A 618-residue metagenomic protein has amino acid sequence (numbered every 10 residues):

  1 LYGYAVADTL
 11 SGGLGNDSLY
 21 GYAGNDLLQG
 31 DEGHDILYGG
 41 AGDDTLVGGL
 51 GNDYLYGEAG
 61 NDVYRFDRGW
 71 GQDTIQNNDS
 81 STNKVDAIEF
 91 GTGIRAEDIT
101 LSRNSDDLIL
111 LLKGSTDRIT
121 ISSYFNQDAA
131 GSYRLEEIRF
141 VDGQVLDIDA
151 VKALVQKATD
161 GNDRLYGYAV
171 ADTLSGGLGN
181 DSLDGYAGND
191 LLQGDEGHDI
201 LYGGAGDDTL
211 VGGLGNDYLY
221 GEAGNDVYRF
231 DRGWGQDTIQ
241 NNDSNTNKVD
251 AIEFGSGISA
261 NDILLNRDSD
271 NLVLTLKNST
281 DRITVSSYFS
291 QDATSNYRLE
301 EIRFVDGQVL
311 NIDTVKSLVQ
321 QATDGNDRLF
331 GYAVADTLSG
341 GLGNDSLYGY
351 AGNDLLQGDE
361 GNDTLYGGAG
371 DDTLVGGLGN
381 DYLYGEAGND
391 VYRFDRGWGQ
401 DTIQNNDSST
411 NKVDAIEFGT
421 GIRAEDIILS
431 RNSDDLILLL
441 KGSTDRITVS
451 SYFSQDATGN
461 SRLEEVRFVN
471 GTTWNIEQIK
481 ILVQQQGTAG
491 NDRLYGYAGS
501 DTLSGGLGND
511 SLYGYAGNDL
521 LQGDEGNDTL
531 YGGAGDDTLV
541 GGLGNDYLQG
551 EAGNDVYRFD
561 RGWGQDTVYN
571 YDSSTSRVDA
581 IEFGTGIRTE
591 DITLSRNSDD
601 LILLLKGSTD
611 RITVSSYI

Functional and structural regions predicted by a protein language model:
L1-N25, E32-G33, G42, R68 (+3 more regions): Low-complexity/repetitive intrinsically disordered segments
G3, G12, G21, Q29-G30 (+36 more regions): Glycine-centered beta-turn/loop sites at beta-strand termini
Y4, D8, D17, I94-R95 (+21 more regions): Short, structured coil/turn linkers that connect adjacent secondary-structure elements
Y4-A7, S11, Y20-A23, E32-I36 (+24 more regions): Long, intrinsically disordered low-complexity tandem-repeat regions enriched in serine/threonine/proline and other
A7, N16, G24-N25, H34 (+32 more regions): Consensus positions within tandem repeat domains that build extended binding/scaffold surfaces
S11, S18, S80-S81, S102-S105 (+26 more regions): Ser/Thr/Pro-rich low-complexity tandem-repeat tracts
S18, L27, L46-G48, Y54 (+17 more regions): Extracellular beta-strand repeat scaffolds in secreted/surface proteins
L111-V155, T275-V319, L438-Q484, L601-I618: Low-complexity acidic/polar repeat-biased segments
